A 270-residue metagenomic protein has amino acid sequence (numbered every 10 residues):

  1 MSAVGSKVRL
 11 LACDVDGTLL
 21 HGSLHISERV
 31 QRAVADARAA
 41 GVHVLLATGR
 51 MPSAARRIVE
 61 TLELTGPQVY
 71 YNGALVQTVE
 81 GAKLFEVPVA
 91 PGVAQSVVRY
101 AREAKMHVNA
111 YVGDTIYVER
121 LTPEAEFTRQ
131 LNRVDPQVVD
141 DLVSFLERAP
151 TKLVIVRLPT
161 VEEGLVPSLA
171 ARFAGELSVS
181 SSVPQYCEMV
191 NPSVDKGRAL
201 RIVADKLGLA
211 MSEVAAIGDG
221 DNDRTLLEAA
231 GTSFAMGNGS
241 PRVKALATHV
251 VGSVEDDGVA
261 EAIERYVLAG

Functional and structural regions predicted by a protein language model:
S2-L10, S27, E188-G270: Mg2+-dependent phosphoryl-transfer enzymes with acidic/Ser/Thr/Gly-rich catalytic loops
G5-V8, G41, T65, K105 (+2 more regions): A general structural motif
D14: Active-site residues of response regulator receiver
G17, A37, T48, N72 (+5 more regions): Residue-level signal for inorganic ion chemistry
S23, E28-E126: Active-site phosphate-binding/coordination module
V30, A55-V59, L165, L169 (+3 more regions): Hydrophobic packing residues within well-ordered alpha-helices of enzyme cores
L62-T65, Y71-N72, F173-G175, A229-A230 (+1 more regions): Short, structured coil segments at secondary-structure junctions
Y100, A104-H107, Y111-I217, D221-A229 (+1 more regions): Conserved acidic, metal-coordinating active-site core of Asp-based, Mg2+-dependent phosphoryl-transfer enzymes
